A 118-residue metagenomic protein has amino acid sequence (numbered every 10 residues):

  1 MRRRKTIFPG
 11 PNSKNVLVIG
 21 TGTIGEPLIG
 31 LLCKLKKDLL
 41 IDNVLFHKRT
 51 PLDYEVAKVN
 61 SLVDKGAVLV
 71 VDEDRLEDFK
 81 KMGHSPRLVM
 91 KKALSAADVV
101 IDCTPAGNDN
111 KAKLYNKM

Functional and structural regions predicted by a protein language model:
M1-K14, M90-K91: A short, basic/flexible loop-to-alpha-helix module at the beginning of a structural domain
P11-S13, I41, A96-A97: A general structural motif
K14-L32: Glycine-rich adenosine-cofactor-binding loop
V18, L35-K36, K91, S95: A general structural signal for stabilizing positions within well-ordered secondary structure
I24-L28, G107-A112: Short glycine/serine/threonine-rich phosphate/pyrophosphate-binding segments that cradle anionic phosphate groups
K37-K80: Glycine-rich phosphate-binding loop and adjoining beta1-alpha1-beta2 segment of Rossmann-like nucleotide-binding folds
V63-N110: A structured beta-alpha segment of the ubiquitous adenosine-cofactor-binding alpha/beta core
K113-M118: A short, gly/pro- and small-residue-rich
